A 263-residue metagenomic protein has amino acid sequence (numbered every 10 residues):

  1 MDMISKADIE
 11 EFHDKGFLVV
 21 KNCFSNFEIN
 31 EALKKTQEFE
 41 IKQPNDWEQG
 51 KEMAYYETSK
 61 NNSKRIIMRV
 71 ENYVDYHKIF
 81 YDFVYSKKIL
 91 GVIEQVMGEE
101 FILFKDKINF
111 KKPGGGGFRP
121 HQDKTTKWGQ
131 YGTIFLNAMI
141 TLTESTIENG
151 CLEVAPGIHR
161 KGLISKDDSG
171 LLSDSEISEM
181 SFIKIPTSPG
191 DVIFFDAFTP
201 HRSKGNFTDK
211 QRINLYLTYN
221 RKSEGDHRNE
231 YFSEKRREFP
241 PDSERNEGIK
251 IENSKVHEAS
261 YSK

Functional and structural regions predicted by a protein language model:
M1-D14, K21-P120, T126-G129: Non-heme Fe(II)-dependent double-stranded beta-helix
E31-K34, K42, W47-M53, N61 (+4 more regions): Non-heme Fe(II)/2-oxoglutarate
K78-Y81, G91, T125-G129, I140-T143 (+2 more regions): Short helix-to-loop capping/linker segments positioned immediately adjacent to catalytic or ligand/cofactor-binding
E99-D106, G116-F118, I134-I140, G150 (+1 more regions): Generic beta-strand structural signal
K107, Q122-K124, I140-E144, P156: Short, structured patches in soluble enzyme cores that scaffold and shape functional sites
D123-F135, L163, M180-S181, T187 (+1 more regions): A short beta-loop-beta micro-motif enriched in histidine and acidic residues
G129-I147, P186, F194, T218-K222: Short, conserved beta-strand element in jelly-roll/cupin
S145-K204, E224, R237: Double-stranded beta-helix
